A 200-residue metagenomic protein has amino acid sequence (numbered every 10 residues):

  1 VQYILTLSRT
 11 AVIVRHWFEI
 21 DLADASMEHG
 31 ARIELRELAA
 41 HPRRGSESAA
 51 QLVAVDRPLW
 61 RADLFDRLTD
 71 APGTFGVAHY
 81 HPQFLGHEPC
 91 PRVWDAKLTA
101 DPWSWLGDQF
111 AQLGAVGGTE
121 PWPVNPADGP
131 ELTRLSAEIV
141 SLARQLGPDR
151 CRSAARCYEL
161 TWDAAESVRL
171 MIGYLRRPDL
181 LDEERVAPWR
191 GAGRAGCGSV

Functional and structural regions predicted by a protein language model:
V1-E28: Low-complexity, Ser/Thr/Pro-rich intrinsically disordered segments found in N-terminal tails, propeptides, targeting
T10-V14, L59, L106, I139 (+1 more regions): Generic hydrophobic, helix-prone segments enriched in Leu/Val/Ile
V12, M27-I33, L52, L160-A164 (+1 more regions): Generic low-polarity alpha-helical segments
R15, G30-L35, P91, W103 (+3 more regions): Intrinsically disordered, low-complexity regions
F18-R67: Amphipathic, interaction-prone secondary-structure segments
I20, D63, K97, L106-D108 (+3 more regions): Enriched - but not universal
P58-P121: An exposed acidic His-Trp-rich patch
A111-V200: C-terminal charged interaction modules
